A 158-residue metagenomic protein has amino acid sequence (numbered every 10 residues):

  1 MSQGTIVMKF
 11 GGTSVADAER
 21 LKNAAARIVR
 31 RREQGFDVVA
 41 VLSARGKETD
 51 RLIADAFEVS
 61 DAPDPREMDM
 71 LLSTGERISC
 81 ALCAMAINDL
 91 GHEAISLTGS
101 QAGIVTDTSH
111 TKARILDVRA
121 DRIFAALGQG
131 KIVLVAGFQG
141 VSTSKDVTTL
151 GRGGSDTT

Functional and structural regions predicted by a protein language model:
M1-T158: Nucleotide/pyrophosphate-binding catalytic subdomain
